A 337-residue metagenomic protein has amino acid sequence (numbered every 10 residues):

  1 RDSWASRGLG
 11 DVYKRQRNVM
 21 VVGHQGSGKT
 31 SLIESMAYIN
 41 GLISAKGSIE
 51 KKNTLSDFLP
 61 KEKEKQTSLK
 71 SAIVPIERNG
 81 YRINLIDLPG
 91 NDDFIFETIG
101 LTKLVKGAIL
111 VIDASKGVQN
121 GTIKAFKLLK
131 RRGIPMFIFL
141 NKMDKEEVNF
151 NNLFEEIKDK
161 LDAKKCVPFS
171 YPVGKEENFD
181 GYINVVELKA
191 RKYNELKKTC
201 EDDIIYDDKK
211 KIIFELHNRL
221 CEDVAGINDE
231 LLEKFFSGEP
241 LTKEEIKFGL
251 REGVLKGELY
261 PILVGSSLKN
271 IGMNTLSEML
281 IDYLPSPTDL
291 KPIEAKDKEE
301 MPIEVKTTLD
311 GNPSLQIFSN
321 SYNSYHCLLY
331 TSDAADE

Functional and structural regions predicted by a protein language model:
R1-Y13, Y330-E337: Single conserved hydrophobic/aromatic residue that forms the stacking wall/gate of nucleotide- or nucleobase-binding
D11-S332: Structural and coupling elements of P-loop NTPases
